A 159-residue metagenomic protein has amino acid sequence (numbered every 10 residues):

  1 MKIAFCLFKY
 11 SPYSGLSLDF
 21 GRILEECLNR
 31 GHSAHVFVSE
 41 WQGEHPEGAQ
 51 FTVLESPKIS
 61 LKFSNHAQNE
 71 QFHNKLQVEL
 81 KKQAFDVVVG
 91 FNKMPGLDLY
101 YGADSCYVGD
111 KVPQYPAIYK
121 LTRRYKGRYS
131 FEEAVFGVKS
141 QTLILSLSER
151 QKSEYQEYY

Functional and structural regions predicted by a protein language model:
M1-I3: Extreme N-terminal starter segment of soluble prokaryotic enzymes
L7-Y13, E26-S64, E79, Q151: N-terminal strand-loop element at the rim of the active site of nucleotide-sugar-dependent glycosyltransferases
G15-I23: Conserved alpha-helical elements of sugar-nucleotide-dependent glycosyltransferases
L16, F37-S39, G90-F91, R128 (+1 more regions): Replace "coordinates the UDP/GDP/TDP-sugar" with "coordinates nucleotide-activated sugar donors
S60-V88, K126-A134: An amphipathic, basic-hydrophobic alpha-helix
D86, D98, T142: Conserved acidic residues
G90-M94, G102-D104: Short His-centered aromatic/hydrophobic patch
R124-K152, Y158-Y159: Membrane-proximal helix-turn-helix segments that form the acceptor-binding/catalytic region of lipid-linked
